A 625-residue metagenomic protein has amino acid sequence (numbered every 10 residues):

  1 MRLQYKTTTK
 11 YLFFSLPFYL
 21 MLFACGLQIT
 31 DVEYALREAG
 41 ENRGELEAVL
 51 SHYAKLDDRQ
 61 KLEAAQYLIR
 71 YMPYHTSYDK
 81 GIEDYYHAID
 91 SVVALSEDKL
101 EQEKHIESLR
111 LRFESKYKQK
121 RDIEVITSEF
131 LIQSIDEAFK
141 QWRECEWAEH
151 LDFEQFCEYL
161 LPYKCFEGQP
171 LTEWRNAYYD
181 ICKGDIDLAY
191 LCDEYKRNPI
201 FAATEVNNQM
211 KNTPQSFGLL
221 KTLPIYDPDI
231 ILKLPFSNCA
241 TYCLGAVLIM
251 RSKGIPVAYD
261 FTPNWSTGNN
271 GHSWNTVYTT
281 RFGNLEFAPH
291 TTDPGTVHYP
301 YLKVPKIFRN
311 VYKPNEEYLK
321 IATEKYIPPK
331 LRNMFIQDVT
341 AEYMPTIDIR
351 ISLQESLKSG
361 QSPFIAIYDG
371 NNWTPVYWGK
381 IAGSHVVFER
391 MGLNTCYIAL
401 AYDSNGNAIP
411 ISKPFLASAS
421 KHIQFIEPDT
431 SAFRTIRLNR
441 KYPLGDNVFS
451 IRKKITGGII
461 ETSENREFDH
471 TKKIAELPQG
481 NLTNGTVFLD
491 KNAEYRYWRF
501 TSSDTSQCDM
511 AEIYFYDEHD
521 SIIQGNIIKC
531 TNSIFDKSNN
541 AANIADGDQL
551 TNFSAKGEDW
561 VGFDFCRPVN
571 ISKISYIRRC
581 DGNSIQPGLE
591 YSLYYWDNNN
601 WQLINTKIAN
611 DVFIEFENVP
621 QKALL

Functional and structural regions predicted by a protein language model:
D31-E33, R37-G40, A54-L56, A189-Q209 (+1 more regions): Hydrophobic/aromatic-rich core segments of domains that either
A48, R59-L234: Secondary-structure boundary elements
I347-S356, L438-K441, D446: A short, amphipathic beta-strand motif
N371-H385, G480: Short, acidic Ser/Thr/Gly-rich low-complexity loop/linker segments typical of extracellular and cell-surface proteins
H385-I398, Y402-G406, N492-E494, V619-Q621: Short Pro-Gly-centered beta-turn/loop motif in secreted/extracellular proteins
D403-T430, F515: Structured interaction patches on ligand/partner-binding surfaces of diverse proteins
R434-E494, T505-I571, R579-Q586, E615: Disordered, acidic Ser/Thr/Pro-rich linker "stalks" and the adjacent N-terminal cap of the next globular domain
